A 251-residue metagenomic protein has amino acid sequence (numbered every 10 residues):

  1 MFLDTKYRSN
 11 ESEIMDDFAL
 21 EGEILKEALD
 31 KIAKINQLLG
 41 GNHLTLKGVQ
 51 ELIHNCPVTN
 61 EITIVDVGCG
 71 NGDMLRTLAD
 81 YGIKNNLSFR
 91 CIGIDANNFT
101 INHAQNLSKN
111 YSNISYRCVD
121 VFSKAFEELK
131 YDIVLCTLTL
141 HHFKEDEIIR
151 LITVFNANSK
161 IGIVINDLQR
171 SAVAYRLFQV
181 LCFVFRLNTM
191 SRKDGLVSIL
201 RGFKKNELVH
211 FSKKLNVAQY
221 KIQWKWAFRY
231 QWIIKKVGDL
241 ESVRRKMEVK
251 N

Functional and structural regions predicted by a protein language model:
M1-D30: N-terminal, positively charged/glycine-rich alpha-helical extensions of SAM-dependent methyltransferases
G22-G48, L52-I53: Class I SAM-dependent methyltransferase Rossmann-like catalytic core, especially the SAM/SAH-binding loop
V65, N71-D73, L78-S123: Class I SAM-dependent methyltransferase SAM/SAH-binding core
L135: A conserved beta-strand element that flanks and buttresses the S-adenosyl-L-methionine
F143-V154: A short, conserved alpha-helix within the catalytic core of class I
K160-L168: Conserved beta-strand signature within the Rossmann-like core of class I S-adenosyl-L-methionine
L168-S212: C-terminal alpha-helical "lid/dimerization" subdomain adjacent to the S-adenosyl-L-methionine
K205-K235, M247, N251: Conserved Class I S-adenosyl-L-methionine
